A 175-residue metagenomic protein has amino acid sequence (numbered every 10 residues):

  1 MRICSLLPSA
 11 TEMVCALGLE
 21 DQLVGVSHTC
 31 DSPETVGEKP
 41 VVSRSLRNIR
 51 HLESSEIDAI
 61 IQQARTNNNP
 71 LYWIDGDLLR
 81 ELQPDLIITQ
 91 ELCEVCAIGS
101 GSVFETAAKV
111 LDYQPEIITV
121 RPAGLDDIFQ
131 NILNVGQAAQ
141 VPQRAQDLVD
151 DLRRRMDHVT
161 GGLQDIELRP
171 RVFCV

Functional and structural regions predicted by a protein language model:
M1-V175: N-terminal ligand-binding lobe of clamshell/alpha-beta domains
